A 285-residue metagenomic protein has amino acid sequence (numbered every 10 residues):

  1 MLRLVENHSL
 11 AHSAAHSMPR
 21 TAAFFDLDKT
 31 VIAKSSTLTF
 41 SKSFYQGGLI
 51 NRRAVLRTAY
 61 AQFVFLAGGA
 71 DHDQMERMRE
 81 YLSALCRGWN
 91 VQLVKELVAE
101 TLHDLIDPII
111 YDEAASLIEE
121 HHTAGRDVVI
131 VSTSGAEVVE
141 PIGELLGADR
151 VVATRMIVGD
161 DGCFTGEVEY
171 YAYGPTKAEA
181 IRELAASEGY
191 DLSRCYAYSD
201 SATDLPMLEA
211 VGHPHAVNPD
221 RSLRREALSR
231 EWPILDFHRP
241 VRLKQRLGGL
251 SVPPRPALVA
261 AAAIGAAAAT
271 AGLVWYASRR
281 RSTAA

Functional and structural regions predicted by a protein language model:
L2-A11, M18-R20, H103-A285: C-terminal cap/substrate-recognition subdomain and adjoining C-terminal extension of metal-dependent phosphatase-like
L2-D71: Active-site neighborhood of HAD-like aspartate-dependent phosphohydrolases
I32, Q74, I130-V131: Short, surface-exposed helix-loop/turn micro-motifs enriched in polar/charged residues
S36-T37, L49-E120: A metal-dependent, Asp-based hydrolase signature
